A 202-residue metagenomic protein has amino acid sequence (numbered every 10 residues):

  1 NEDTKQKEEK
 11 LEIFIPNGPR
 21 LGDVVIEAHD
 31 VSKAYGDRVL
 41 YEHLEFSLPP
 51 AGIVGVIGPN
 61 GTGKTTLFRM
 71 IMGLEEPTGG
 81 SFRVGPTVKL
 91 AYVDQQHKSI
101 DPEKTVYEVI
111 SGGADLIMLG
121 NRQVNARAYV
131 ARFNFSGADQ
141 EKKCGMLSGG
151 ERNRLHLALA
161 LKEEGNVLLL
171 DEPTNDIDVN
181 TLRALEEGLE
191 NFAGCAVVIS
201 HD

Functional and structural regions predicted by a protein language model:
N1-E2, E163: Intrinsically disordered, low-complexity boundary segments flanking structured domains
D3-E27: ABC-family P-loop ATPase nucleotide-binding domain
G18-D202: ABC ATP-binding cassette signature C-motif
